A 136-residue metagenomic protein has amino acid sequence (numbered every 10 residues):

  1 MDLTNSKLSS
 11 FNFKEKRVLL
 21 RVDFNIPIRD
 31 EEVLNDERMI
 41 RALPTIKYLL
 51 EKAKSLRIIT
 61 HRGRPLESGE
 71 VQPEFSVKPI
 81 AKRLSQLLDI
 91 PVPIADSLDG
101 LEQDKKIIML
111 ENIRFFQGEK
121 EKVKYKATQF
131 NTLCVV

Functional and structural regions predicted by a protein language model:
M1-V136: Active-site loop-to-helix "anion-binding N-cap" substructures in soluble metabolic enzymes
